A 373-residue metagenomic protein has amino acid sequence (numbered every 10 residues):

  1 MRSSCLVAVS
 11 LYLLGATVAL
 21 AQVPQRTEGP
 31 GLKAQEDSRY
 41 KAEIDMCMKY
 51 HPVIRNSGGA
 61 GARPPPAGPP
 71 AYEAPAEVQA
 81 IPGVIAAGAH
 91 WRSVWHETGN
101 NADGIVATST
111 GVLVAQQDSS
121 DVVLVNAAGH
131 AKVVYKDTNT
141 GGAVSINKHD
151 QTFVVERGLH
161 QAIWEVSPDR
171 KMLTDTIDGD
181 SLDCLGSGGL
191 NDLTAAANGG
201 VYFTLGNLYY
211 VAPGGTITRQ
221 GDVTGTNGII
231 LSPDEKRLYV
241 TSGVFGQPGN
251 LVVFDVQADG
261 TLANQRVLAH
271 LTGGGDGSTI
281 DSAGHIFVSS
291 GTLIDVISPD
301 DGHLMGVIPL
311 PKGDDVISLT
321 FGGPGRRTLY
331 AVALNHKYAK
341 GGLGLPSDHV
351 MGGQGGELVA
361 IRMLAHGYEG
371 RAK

Functional and structural regions predicted by a protein language model:
A8-T17: Bacterial N-terminal signal peptides
D37-H90, G370-R371: Blade/loop signatures of beta-propeller domains
W91-H96, H130-Y135, K171-D183, G215-G221 (+2 more regions): A short beta-strand motif characteristic of beta-propeller blades
W95-L113, D137-H160, G179-N207, Q220-V240 (+3 more regions): Beta-rich, blade/repeat-based domains predominating in secreted/periplasmic proteins but also intracellular
S109-V133: Beta-propeller domains
Q117-D118, R157-L159, G243-G249, K340 (+1 more regions): Short, solvent-exposed loop/turn segments at conserved positions within beta-propeller repeat blades
V125-H130, V166-R170, V211-G215, V256-G260 (+2 more regions): Short loop/turn segments that connect beta-strands within beta-propeller blades
T320-K373: Blade-level signature of beta-propeller repeat domains, shared across WD40, Kelch, NHL, RCC1 and BNR/Asp-box propellers
